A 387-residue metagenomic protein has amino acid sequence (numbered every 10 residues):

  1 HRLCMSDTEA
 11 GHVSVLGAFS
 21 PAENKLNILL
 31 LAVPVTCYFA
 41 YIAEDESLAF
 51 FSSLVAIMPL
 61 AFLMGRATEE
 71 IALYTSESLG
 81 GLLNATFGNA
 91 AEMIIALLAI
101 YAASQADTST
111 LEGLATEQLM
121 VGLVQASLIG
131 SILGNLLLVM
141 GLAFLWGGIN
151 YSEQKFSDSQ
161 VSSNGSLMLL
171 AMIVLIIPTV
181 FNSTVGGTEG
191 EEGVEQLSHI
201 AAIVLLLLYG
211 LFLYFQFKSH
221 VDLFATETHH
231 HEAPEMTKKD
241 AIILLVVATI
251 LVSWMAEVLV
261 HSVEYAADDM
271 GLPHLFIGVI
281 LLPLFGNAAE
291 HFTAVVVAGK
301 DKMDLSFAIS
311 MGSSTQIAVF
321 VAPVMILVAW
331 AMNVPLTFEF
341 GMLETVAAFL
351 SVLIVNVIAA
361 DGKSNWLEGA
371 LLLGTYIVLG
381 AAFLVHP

Functional and structural regions predicted by a protein language model:
L3-P387: Hydrophobic alpha-helical segments, chiefly the membrane-spanning helices and signal/signal-anchor peptides
